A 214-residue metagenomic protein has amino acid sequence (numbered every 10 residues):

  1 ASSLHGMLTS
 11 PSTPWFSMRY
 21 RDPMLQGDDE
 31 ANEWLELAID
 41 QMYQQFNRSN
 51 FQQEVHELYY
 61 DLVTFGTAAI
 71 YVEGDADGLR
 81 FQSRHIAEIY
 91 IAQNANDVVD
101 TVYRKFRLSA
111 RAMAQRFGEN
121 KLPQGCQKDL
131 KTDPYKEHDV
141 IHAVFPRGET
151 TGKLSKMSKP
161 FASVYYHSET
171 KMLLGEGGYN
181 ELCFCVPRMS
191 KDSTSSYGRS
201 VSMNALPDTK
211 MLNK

Functional and structural regions predicted by a protein language model:
A1-K214: Extended alpha-helical, oligomerization-prone segments that build pores/tubes and scaffolds
